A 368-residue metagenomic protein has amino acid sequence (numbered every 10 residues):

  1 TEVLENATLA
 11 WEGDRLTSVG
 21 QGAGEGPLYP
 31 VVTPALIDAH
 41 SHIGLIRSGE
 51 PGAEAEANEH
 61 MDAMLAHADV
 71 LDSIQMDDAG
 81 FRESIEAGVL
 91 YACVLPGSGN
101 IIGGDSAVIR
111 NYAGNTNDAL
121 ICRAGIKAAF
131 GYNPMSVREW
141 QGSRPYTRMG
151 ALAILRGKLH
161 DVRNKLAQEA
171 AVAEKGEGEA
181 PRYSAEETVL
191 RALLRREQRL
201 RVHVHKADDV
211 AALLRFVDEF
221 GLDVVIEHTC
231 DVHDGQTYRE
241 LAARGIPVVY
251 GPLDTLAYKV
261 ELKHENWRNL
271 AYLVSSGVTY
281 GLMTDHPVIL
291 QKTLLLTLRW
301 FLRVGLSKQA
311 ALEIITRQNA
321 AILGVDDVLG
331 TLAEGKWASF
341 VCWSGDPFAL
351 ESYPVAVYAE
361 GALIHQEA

Functional and structural regions predicted by a protein language model:
T1-A23, P30-V32: N-terminal metal-binding scaffold of metallo-dependent hydrolase/deaminase domains
E5-A7, A321, A333-A368: C-terminal cap of metal-dependent C-N hydrolases
L9, D14, Y29, H40 (+9 more regions): Divalent metal-coordination and catalytic microenvironments
G20-L71, E86: Replace "His-x-His-based motif
S48-G49, A55-H67, A242, Y250-T255 (+1 more regions): His/Asp/Glu-enriched, well-ordered alpha-helical/loop segment that forms or immediately abuts the divalent-metal
G49-I74, N115, P134-V137, A180 (+2 more regions): Active-site gating loops and adjacent loop-to-helix segments of metal-dependent hydrolytic enzymes
V70, L166-N266, G281, A321-L323 (+4 more regions): Active-site core of metal-dependent hydrolases
G80, I85-D223: Polyanionic/metal-chelating signatures
